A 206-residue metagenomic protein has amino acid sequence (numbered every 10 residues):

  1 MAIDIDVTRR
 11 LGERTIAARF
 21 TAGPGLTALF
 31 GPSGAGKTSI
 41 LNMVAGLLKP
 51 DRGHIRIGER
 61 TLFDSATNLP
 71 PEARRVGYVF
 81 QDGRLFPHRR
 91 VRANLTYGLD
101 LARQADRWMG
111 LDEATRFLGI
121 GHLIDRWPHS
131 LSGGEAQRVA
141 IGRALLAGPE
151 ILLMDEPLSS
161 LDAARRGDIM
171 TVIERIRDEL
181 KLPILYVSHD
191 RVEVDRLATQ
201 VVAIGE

Functional and structural regions predicted by a protein language model:
R60-D64, D106-L123, E174-R175: Conserved ABC ATPase "signature" region
L62-Y78, L101: ABC ATPase NBD coupling module
R89-M109, F117: ABC-type ATPase nucleotide-binding domains, specifically the catalytic core motifs of the NBD
W127-L131, E135-Q137: Conserved ABC ATPase signature
L146-E150: A short, proline-enriched helix->beta-strand linker immediately N-terminal to the Walker B motif in ABC-type P-loop
L152-E156: Catalytic Walker B motif of ABC-type/P-loop ATPase nucleotide-binding domains
K181-V187: Conserved H-loop
